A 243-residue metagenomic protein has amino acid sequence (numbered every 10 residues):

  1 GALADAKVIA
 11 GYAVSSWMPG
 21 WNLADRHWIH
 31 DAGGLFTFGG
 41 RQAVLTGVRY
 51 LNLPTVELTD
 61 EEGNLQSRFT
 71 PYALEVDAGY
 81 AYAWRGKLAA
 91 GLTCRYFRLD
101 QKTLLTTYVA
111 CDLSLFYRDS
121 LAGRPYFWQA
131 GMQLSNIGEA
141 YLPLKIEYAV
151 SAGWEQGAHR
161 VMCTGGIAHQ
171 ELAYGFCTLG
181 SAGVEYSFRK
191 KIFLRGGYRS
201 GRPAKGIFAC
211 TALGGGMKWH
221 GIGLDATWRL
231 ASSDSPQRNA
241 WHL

Functional and structural regions predicted by a protein language model:
G1-L243: Subset of outer-membrane beta-barrel
